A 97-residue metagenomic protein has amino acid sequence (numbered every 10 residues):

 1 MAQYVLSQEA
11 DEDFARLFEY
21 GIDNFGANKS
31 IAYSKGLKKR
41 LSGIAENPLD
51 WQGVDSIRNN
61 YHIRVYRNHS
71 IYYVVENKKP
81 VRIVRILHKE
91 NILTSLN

Functional and structural regions predicted by a protein language model:
M1-A32: Arg/Lys-rich, positively charged N-terminal/basic patches that mediate binding to nucleic acids
S42-E46: Short proline/glycine- and basic residue-enriched helix-capping loop/turn segments at helix->loop/beta transitions
L49-P80: Basic/aromatic recognition patch in beta-strand/loop cores that engages polyanionic ligands
H69-N97: Enriched for short, Lys/Arg-rich terminal
